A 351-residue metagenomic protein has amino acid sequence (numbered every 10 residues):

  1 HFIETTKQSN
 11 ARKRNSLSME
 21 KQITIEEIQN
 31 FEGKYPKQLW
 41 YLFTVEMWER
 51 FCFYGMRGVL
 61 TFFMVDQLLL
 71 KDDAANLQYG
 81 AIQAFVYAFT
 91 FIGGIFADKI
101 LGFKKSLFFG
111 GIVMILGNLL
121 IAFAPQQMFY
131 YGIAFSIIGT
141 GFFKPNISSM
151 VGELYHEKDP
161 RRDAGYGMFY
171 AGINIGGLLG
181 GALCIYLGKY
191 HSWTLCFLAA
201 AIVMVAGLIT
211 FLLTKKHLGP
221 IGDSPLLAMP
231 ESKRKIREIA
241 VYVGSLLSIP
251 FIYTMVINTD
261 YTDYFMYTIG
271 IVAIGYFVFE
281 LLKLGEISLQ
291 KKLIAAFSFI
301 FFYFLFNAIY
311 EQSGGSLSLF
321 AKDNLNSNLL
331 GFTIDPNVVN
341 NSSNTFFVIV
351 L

Functional and structural regions predicted by a protein language model:
N15, M19-K37, E157, I185-S318 (+2 more regions): Intracellular loop-helix junctions on the cytosolic face of multi-pass helical membrane proteins
G58-N76, G315-N337: Short amphipathic helix-loop junctions that connect adjacent transmembrane helices in Major Facilitator Superfamily/SLC
G80-A97, S342, F346-L351: Central cavity-lining transmembrane alpha-helices of secondary-active solute carriers, predominantly the Major
I112-F129: C-terminal ends and interior cores of transmembrane alpha-helices in multi-pass membrane transporters/permeases
M128-F143: Hydrophobic core of transmembrane alpha-helices in multi-pass small-molecule transporters, especially MFS/SLC-type
F142-H156: Intracellular juxtamembrane helix-capping segments at the cytosolic ends of symmetry-related transmembrane helices
D163-G181, G188, V203: Glycine-rich segments within core transmembrane alpha-helices of 12-TM secondary carriers
